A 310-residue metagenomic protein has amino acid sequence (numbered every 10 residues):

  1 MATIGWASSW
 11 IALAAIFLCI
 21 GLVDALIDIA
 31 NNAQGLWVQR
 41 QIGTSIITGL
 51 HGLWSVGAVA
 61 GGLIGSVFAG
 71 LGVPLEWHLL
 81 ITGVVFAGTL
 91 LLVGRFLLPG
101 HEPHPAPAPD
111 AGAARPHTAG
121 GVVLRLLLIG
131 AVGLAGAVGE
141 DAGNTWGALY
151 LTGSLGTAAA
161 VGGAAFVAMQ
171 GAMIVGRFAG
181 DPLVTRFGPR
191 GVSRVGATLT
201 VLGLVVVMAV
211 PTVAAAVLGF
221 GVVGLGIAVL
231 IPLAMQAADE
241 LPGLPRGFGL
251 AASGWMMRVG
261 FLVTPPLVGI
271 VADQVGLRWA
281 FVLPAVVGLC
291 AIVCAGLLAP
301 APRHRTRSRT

Functional and structural regions predicted by a protein language model:
T3-I16, M208-G219: Helix-loop junctions at membrane interfaces in 12-TM secondary transporters
L18-C19, V123-G139, G221-L225: Pair of pore-lining "gating" transmembrane helices in MFS-fold secondary transporters
A25-R40, V229-P242: Intracellular juxtamembrane helix-capping segments at the cytosolic ends of symmetry-related transmembrane helices
A69, G176-P189, A272-D273: Helix-to-loop junctions at the C-terminal end of transmembrane segments in multipass secondary transporters
E76-R95, F281-L297: Symmetry-related core transmembrane helices of the 12-TM Major Facilitator Superfamily/SLC fold
T145-V161: Short amphipathic helix-loop junctions that connect adjacent transmembrane helices in Major Facilitator Superfamily/SLC
F187-A234: C-terminal transmembrane helical hairpin of 12-TM major facilitator-type secondary transporters
L244-L277, P284: A late C-terminal transmembrane helix in Major Facilitator Superfamily
